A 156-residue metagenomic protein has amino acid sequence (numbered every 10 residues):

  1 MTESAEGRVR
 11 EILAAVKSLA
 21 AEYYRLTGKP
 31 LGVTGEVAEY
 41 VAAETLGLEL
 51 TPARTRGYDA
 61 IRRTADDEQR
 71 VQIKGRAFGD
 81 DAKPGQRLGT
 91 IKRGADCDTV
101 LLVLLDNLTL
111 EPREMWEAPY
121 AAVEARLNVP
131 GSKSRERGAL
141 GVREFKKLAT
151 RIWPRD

Functional and structural regions predicted by a protein language model:
M1-D156: Nucleic-acid endonuclease domains
